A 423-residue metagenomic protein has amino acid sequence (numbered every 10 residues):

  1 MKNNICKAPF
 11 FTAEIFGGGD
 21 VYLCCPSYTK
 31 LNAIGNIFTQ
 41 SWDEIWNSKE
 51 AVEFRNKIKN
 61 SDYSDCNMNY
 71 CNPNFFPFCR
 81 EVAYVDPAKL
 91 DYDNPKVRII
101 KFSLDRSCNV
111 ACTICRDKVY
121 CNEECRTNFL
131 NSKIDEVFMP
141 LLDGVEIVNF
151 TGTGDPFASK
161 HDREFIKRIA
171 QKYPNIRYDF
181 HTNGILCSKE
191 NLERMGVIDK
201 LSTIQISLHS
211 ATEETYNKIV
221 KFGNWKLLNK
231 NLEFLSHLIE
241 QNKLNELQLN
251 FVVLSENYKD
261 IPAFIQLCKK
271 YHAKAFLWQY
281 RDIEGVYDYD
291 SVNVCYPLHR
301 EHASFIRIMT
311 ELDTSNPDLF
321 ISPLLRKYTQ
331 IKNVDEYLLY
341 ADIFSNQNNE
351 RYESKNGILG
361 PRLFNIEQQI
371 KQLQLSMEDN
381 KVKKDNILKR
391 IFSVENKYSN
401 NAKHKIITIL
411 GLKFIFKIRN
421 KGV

Functional and structural regions predicted by a protein language model:
M1-C125, D143, S315-F364: N-terminal pre-core extensions flanking Radical SAM catalytic domains
C25-P26, H161, I418: Short clusters of small/polar residues that mark proteolytic maturation junctions
L31-I34, T39, P73, P77-I204 (+8 more regions): Conserved alpha-helical substructure of the radical SAM core
W42, I206, L249: Conserved, mostly hydrophobic/aromatic
L232-K259, Y280-D282, R326: Conserved strand-turn element in the central/C-terminal portion of the radical SAM core barrel that lines
S255-Y271: Catalytic cores of alpha/beta
S345-V423: Boundary detector for helix-to-coil junctions that initiate low-complexity/charged tails
